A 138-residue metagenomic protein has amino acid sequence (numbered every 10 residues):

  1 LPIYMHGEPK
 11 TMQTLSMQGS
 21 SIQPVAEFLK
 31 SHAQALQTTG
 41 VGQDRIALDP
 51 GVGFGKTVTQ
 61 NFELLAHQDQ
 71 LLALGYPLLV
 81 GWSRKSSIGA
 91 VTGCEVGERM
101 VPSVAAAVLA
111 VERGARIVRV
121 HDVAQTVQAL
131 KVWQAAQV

Functional and structural regions predicted by a protein language model:
P2-T39, G55-V138: Active-site-adjacent loop and "lid" segments of alpha/beta metabolic enzymes
Q43-R45: Short acidic capping loops at alpha-helix termini that bridge into adjacent secondary structure
G51-G53: Short strand-loop junctions, especially beta-strand C-caps/beta-turns that link beta-sheets to coils or alpha-helices
